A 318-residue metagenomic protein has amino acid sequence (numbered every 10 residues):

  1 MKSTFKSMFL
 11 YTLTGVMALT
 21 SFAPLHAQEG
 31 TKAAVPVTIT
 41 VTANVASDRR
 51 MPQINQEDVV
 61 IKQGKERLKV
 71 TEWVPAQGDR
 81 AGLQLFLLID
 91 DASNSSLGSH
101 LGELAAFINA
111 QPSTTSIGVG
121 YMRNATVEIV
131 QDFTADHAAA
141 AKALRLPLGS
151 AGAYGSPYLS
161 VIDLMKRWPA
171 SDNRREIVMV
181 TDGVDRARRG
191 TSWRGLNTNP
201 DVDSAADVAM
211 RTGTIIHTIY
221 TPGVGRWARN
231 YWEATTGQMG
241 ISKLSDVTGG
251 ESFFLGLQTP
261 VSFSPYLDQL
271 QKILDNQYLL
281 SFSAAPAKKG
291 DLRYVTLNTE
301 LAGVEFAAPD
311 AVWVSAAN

Functional and structural regions predicted by a protein language model:
K2-L13: Bacterial N-terminal signal peptides that target proteins for export
Y11-S21: Bacterial N-terminal signal peptides
A27-N318: Scaffold/interface architecture of coatomer-like assemblies
